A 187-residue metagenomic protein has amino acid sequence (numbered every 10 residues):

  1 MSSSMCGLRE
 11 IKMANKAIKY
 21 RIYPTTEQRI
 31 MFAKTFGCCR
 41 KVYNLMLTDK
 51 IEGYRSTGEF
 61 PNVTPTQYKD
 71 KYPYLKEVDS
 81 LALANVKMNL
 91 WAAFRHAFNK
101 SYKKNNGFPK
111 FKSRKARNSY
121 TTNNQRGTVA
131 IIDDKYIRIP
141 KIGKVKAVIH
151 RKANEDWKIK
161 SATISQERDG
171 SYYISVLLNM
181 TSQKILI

Functional and structural regions predicted by a protein language model:
M1-I187: Nucleic-acid substrate recognition interfaces
